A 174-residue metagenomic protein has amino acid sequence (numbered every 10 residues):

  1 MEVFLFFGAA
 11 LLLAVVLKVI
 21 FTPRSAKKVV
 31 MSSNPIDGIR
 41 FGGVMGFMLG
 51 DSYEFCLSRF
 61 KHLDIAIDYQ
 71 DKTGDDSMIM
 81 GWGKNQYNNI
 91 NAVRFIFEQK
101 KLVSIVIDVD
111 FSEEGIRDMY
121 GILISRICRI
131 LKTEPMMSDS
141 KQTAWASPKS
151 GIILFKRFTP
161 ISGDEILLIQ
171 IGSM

Functional and structural regions predicted by a protein language model:
M1-A10: Feature marks short, highly hydrophobic, charge-poor N-terminal signal-anchor/signal peptide-like helices that anchor
V15-G74, S104-M174: Non-cytosolic coordination micro-motifs
M78-N85, I107: Short beta-strand segments that buttress and anchor functional surface loops
Q86-I90: Amphipathic hydrophobic-ligand
A92-I96, K156-R157: Hydrophobic/aromatic beta-strand elements that line small-molecule binding cavities or substrate pockets in beta-rich
